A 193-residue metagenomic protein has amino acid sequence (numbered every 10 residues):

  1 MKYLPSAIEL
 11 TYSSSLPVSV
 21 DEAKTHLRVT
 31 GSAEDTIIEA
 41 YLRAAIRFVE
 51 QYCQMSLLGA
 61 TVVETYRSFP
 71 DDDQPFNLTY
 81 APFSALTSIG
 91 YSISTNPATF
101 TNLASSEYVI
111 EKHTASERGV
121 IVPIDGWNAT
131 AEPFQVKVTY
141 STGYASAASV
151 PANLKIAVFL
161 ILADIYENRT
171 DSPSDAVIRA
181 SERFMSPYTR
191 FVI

Functional and structural regions predicted by a protein language model:
M1-I193: Divalent metal-cofactor coordination and adjacent catalytic microenvironments
